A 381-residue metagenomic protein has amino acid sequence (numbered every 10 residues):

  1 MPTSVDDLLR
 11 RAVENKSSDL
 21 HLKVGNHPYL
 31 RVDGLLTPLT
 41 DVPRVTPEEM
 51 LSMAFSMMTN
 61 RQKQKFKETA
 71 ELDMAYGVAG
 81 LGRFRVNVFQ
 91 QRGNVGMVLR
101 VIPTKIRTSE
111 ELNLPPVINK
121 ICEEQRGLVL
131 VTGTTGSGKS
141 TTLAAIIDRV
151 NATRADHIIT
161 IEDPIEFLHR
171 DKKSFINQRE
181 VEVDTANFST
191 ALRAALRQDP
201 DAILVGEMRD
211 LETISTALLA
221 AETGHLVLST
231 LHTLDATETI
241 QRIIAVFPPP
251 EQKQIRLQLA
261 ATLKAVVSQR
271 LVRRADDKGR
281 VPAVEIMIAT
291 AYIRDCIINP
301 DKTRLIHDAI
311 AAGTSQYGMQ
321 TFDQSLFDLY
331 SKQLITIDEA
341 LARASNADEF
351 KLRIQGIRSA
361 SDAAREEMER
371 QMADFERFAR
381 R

Functional and structural regions predicted by a protein language model:
M1-R381: Short, flexible helix-loop junctions that flank or precede catalytic/ligand sites
